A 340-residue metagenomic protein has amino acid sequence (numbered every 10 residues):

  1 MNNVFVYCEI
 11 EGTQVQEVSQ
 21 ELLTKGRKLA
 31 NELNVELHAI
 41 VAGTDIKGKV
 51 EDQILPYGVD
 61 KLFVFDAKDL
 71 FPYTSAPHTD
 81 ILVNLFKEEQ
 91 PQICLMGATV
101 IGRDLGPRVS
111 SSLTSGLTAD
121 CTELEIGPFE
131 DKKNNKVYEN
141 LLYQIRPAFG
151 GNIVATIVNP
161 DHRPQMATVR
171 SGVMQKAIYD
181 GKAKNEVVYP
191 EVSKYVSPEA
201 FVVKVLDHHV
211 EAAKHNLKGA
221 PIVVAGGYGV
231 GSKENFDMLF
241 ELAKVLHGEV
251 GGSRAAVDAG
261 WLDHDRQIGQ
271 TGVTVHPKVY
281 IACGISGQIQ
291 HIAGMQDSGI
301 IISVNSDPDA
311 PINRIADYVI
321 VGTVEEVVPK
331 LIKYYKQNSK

Functional and structural regions predicted by a protein language model:
M1-K340: N-terminal glycine-rich FAD/FM-binding segment characteristic of electron-transfer flavoproteins
